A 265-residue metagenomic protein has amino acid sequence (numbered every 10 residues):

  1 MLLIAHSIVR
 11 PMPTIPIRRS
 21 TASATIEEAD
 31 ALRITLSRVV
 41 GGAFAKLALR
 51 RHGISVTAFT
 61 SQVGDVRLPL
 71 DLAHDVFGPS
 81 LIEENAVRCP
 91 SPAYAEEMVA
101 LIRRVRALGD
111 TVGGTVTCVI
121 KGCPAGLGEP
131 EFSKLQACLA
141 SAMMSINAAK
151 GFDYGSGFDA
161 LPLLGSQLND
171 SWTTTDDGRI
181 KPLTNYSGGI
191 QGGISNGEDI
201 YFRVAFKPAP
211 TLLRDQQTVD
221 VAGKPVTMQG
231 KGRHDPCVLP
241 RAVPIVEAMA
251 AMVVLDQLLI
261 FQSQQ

Functional and structural regions predicted by a protein language model:
M1-M12, F202-A209: Active-site-adjacent structural patch at catalytic or cofactor/ligand-binding sites
A5-E28, Q216-H234: Short acidic, glycine/tyrosine-flanked loop/strand segments centered on an H-E-D-like triad
S20-E131: Glycine-rich, mobile lid/loop segments that gate access to catalytic sites or pores
S23-I34, A125-E129, N185-I190, R233-P244: A short glycine/serine-rich beta->alpha loop
L32-S55, S133-S141, E198-P208, A248-F261: Alpha-helical support elements that line or immediately flank enzyme active sites and cofactor-binding pockets
L36, V40, P90, Y94-L101 (+9 more regions): General structural feature for long, well-ordered alpha-helical segments within catalytic domains of soluble enzymes
L108-P225: Glycine-rich anion/phosphate-binding loop at the beta-strand->alpha-helix junction
Y201, A209-Q265: Internal helix-turn-beta structural module
